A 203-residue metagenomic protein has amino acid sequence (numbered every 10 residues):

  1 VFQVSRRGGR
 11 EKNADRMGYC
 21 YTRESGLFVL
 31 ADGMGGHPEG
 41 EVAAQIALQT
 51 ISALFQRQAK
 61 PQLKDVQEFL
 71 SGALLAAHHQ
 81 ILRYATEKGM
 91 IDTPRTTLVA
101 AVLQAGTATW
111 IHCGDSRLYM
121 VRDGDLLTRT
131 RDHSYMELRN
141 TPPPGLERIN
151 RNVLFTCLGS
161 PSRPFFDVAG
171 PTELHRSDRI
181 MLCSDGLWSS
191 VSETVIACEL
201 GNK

Functional and structural regions predicted by a protein language model:
V1-K203: PP2C/PPM-type serine/threonine phosphatase catalytic domain
